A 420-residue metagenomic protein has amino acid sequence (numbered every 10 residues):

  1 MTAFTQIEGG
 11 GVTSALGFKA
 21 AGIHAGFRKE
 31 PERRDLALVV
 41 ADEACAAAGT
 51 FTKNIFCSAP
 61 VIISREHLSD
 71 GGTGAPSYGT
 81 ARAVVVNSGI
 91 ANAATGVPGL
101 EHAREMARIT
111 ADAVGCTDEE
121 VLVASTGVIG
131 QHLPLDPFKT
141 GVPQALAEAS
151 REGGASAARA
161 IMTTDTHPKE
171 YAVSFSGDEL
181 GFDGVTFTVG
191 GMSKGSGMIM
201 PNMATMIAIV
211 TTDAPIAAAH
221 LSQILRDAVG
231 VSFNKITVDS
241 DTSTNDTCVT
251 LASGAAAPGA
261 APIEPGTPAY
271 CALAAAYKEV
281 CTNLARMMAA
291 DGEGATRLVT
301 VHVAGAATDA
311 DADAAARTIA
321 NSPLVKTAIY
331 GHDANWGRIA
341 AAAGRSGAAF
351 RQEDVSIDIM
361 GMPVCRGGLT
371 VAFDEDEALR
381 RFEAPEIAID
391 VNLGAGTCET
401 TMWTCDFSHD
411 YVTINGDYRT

Functional and structural regions predicted by a protein language model:
T2-E105, A111-T420: A structural signal for small-residue-enriched, beta-sheet-centric alpha/beta enzyme cores and oligomeric scaffold folds
